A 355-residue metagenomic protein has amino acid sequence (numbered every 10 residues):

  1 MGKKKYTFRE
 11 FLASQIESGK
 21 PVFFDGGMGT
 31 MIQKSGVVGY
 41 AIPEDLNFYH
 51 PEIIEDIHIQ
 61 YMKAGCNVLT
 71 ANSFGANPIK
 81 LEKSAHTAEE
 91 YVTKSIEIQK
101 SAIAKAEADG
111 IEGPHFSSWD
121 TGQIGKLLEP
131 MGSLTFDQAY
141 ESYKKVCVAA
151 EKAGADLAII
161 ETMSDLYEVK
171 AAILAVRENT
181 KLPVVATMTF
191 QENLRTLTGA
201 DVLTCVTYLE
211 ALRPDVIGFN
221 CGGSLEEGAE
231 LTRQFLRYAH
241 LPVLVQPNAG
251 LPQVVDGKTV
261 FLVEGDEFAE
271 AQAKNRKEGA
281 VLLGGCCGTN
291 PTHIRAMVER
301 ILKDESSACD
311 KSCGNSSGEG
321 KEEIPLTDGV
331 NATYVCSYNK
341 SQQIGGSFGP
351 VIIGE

Functional and structural regions predicted by a protein language model:
M1-E355: Domain-level signal for soluble alpha/beta catalytic cores
